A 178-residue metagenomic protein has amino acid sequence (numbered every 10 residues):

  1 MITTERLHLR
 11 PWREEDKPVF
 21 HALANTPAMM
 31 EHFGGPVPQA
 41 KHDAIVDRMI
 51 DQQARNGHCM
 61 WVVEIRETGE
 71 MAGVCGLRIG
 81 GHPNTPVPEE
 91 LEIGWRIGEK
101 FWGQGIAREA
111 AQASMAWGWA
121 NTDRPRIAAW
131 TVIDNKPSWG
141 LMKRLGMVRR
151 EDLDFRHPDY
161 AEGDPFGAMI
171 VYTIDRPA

Functional and structural regions predicted by a protein language model:
M1-E31, V62-A178: Acyl-donor (CoA/ACP) binding surface of acyl/acetyltransferases
A28-I50, H58-W61: Conserved GNAT-fold acetyl-CoA-binding loop/helix
H42-Q52, A120-A128: Short, charged, low-hydrophobicity "junction" segments
